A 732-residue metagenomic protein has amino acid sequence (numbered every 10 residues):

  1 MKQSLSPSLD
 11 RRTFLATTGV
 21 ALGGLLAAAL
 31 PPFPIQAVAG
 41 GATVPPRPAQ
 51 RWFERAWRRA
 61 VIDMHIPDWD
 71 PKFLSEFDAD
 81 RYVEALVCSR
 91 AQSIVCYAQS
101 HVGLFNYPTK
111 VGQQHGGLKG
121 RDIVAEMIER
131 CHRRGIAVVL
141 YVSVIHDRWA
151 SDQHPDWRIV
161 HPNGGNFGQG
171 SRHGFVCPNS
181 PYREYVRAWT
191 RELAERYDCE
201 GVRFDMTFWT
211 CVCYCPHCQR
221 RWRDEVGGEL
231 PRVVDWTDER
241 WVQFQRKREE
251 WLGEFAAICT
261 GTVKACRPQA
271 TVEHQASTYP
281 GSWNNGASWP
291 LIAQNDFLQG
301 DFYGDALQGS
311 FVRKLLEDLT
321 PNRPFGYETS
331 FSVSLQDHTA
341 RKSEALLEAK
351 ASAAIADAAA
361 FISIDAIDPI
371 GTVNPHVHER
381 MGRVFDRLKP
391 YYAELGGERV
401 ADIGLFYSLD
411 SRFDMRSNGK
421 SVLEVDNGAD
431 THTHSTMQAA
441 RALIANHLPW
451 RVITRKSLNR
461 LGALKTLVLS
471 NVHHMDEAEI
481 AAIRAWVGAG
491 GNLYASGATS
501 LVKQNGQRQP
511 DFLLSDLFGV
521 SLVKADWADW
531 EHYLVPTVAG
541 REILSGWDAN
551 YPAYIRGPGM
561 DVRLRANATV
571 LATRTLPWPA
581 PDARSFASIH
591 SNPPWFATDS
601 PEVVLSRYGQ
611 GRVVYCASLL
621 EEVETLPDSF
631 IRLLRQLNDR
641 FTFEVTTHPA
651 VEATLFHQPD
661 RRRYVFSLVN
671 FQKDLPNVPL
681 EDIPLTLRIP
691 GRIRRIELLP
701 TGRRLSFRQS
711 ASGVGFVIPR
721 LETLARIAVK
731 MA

Functional and structural regions predicted by a protein language model:
K2-L22: N-terminal secretory signal peptides and thylakoid transit peptides that target proteins across membranes
P7, A29-Q50: C-terminal segment of N-terminal export signals and the immediately downstream linker at the start of the mature
V44-L104: N-terminal structural segment of carbohydrate-active enzymes
R47, E54-R55, R121, M127 (+4 more regions): Carbohydrate-binding surfaces of carbohydrate-active enzymes
D70-S89, V111-R134, E254, T431-H434 (+1 more regions): Aromatic- and glycine-enriched glycan-recognition loops and surfaces that form the carbohydrate-binding subsites
S89-R121, H146-P162, C213, C218 (+2 more regions): Aromatic-lined carbohydrate-binding/catalytic grooves of carbohydrate-active enzymes
V144-Y197, V234-W241: Active-site-adjacent "subsite" loops/lids of carbohydrate-active enzymes
P181-W283: Active-site neighborhood of glycoside hydrolase catalytic domains
